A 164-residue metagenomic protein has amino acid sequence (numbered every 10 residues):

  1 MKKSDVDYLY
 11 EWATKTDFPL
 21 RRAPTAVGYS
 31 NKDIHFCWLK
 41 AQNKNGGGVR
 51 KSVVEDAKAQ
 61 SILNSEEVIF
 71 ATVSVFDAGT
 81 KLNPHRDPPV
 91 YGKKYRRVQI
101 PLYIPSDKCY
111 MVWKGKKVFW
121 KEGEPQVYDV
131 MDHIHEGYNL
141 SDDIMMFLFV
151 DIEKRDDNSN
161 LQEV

Functional and structural regions predicted by a protein language model:
M1-S65: Non-heme Fe(II)/2-oxoglutarate
Y10-W12, L20, N31, W38-K40 (+6 more regions): Intrinsically disordered, low-complexity regions enriched in small/polar residues
D33-C37, N45-G47, K58, D87-P89 (+4 more regions): Intrinsic disorder/low-complexity detector
S52-V127, F147: Catalytic core of non-heme Fe(II) oxygenases with the double-stranded beta-helix
K108-V164: Catalytic core of Fe(II)/2-oxoglutarate
